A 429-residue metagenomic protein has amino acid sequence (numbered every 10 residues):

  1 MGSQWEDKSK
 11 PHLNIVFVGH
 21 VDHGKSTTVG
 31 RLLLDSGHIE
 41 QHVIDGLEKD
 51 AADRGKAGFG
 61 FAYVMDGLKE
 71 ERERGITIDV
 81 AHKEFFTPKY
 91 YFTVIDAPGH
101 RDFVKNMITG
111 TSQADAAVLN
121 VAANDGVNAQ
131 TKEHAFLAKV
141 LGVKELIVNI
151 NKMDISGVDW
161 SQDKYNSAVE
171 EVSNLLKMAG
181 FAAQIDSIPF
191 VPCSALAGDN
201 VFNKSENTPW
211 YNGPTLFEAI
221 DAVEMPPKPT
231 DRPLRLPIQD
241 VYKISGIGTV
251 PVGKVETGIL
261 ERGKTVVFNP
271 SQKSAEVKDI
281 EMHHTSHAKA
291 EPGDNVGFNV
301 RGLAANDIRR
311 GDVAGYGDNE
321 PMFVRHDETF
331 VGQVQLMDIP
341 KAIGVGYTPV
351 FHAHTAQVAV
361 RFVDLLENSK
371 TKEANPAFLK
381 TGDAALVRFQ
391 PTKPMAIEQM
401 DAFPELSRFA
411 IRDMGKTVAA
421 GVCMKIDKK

Functional and structural regions predicted by a protein language model:
G2-K105, A114: P-loop NTPase switch module centered on the Walker A-proximal segment
S3-S9, V18-H20, K69-T77, K83-F86 (+14 more regions): Replace "in large, NTP-powered and nucleic-acid-processing enzymes" with "in large, NTP-powered factors and other
H12, Y90-T93, A97-F103, T111-A135 (+1 more regions): Conserved Switch II/interswitch segment of TRAFAC-class P-loop GTPases
N14-F17, I155, W160-Q162, N174 (+2 more regions): C-terminal effector modules of nucleic-acid-centric enzymes and ribosome-associated factors
D22, T28, L47, G75 (+13 more regions): Residue-level signature of catalytic and energy-coupling elements of molecular machines, predominantly ATP/GTP-dependent
H23, D35, H100-R101, N124-V127 (+5 more regions): Conserved nucleotide-binding/hydrolysis micro-motifs of P-loop NTPases
L47, A122-A123, I147-N166, P189-T208 (+2 more regions): G-domain G4 guanine-recognition motif of GTPases
N166-K341: Conserved catalytic-core segments of large NTP-driven translation/proteostasis enzymes
